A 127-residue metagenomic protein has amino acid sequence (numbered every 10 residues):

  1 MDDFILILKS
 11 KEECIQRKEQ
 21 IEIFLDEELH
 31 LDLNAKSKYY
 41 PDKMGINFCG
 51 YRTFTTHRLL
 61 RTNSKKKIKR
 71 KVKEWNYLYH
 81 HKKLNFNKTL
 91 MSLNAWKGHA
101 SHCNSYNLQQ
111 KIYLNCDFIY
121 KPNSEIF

Functional and structural regions predicted by a protein language model:
M1-F127: Non-catalytic terminal/accessory segments
